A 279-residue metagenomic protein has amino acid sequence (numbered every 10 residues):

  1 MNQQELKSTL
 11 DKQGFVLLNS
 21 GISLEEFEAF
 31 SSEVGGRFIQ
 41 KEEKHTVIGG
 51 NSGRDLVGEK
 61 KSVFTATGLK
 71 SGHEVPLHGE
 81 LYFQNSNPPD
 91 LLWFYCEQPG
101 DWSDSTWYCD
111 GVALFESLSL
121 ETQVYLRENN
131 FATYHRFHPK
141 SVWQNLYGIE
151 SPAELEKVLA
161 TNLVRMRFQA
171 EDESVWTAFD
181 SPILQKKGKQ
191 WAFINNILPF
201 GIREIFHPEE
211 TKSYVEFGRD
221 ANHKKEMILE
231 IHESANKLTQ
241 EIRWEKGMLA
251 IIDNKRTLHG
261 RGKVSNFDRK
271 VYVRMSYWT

Functional and structural regions predicted by a protein language model:
M1-F83: N-terminal non-catalytic cap/leader segment that marks the start of a structured domain
N2-L6, V57, K61-F64, S71-L77 (+1 more regions): Active-site environment of non-heme Fe oxygenases that use a 2-His-1-carboxylate facial triad
